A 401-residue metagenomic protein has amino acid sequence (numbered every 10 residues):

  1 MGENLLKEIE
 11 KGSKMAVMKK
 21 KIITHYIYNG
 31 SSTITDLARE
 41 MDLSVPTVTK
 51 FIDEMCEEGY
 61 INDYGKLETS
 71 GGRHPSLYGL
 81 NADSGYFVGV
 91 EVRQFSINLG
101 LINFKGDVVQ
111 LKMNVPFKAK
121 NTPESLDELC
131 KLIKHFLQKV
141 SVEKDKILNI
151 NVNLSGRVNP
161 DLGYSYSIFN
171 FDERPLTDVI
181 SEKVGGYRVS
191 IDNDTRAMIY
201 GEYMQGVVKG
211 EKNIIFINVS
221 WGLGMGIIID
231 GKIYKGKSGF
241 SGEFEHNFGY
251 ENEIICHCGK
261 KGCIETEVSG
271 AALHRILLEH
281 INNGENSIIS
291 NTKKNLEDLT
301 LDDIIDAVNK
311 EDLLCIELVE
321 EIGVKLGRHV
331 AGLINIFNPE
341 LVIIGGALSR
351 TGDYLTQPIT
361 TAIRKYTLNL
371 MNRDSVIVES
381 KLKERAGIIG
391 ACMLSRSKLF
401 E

Functional and structural regions predicted by a protein language model:
M1-R73, L77-M113, F117-D145, K260 (+1 more regions): ATP-binding/phosphotransfer module of carbohydrate and carboxylate kinases, centering on a glycine-rich
F87-E91, I147-N151, I214-N218, G224-G226: Short glycine-aspartate micro-motif
L101, R157-V158, I227: Hydrophobic beta-strand positions
L111-M113, N121-S125, S181, G185-D306: Glycine/GP-enriched mid-protein hinge/lid loop-to-helix segment characteristic of carbohydrate kinases
K112-N213, Y354-K365: Glycine-rich phosphate-binding loop and adjoining helix at the ATP-binding site of ATP-dependent phosphoryl-transfer
S155-R157, S220-G222, L348: Short glycine-rich anion-binding loops that position phosphate/pyrophosphate groups of nucleotides and phosphorylated
